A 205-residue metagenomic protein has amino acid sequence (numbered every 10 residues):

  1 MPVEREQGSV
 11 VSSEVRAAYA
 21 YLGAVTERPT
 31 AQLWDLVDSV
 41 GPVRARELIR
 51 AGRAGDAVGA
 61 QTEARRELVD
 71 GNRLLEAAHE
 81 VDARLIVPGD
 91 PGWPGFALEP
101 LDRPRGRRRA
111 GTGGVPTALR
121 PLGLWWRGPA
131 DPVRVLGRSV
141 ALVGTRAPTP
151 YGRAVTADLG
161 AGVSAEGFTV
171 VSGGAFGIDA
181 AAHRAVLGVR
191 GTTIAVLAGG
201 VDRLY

Functional and structural regions predicted by a protein language model:
P2-A157, A161-G162: Short, positively charged patches
H79, S164, H183, L187: Anion (oxyanion) recognition and catalysis
G162-F168: A short, Lys/Arg-enriched amphipathic alpha-helix followed by its capping loop at the start of a domain
T169-Y205: Phosphate/pyrophosphate-binding betaalpha-module
